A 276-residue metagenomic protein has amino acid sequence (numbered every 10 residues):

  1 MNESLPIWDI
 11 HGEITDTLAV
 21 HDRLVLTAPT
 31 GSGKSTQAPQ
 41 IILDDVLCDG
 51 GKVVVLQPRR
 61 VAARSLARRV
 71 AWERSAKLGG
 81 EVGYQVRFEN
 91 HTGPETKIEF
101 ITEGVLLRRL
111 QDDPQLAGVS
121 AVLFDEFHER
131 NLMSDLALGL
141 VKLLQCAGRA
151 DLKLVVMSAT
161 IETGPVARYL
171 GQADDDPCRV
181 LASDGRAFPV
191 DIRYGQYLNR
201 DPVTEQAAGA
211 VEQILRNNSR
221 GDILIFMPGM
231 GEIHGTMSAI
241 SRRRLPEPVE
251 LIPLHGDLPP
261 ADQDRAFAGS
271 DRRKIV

Functional and structural regions predicted by a protein language model:
M1-V276: P-loop NTPase motor module signature
